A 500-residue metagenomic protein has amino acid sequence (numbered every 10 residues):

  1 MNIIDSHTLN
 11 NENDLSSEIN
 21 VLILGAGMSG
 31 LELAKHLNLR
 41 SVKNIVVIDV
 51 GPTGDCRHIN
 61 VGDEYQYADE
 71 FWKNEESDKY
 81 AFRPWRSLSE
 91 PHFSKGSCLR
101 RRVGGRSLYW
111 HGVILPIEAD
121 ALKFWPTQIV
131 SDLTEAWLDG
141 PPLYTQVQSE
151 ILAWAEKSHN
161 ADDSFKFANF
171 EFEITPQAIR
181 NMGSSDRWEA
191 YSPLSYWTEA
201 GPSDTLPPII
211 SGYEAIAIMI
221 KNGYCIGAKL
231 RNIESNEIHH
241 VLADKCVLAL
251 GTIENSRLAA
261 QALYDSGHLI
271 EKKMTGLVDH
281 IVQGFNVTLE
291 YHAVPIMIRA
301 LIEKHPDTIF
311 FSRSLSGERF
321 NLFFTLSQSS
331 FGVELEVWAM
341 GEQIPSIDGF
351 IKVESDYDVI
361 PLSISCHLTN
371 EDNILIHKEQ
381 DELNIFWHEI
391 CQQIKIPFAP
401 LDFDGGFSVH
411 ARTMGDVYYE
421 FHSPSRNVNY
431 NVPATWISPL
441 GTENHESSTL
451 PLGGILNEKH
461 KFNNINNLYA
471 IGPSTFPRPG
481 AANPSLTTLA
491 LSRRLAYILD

Functional and structural regions predicted by a protein language model:
M1-N20, L39-K43: Extreme N-terminal leader/targeting segments of oxidoreductases
I19-V47: N-terminal Rossmann-like FAD-binding beta1-loop-alpha1 element of flavoenzymes
G27-M28, I253, E371, T475: Residue-level detector of alpha-helix initiation sites
H36-D63, I218, K229-L301, G472 (+3 more regions): Glycine-rich loop(s) and the adjacent beta-strand/alpha-helix scaffold that form part
Q66-E156, M340-Y357: Redox-cofactor-proximal catalytic regions of oxidoreductases
R86, P91-S97, R106, I270-W387 (+4 more regions): FAD cofactor-binding and catalytic pocket of flavoenzymes
A121-A217, K221, I394-T442: Conserved redox-cofactor binding core of oxidoreductases
N463-P479: Short FAD-binding loop at a beta-strand-to-alpha-helix junction that anchors the flavin cofactor in diverse
